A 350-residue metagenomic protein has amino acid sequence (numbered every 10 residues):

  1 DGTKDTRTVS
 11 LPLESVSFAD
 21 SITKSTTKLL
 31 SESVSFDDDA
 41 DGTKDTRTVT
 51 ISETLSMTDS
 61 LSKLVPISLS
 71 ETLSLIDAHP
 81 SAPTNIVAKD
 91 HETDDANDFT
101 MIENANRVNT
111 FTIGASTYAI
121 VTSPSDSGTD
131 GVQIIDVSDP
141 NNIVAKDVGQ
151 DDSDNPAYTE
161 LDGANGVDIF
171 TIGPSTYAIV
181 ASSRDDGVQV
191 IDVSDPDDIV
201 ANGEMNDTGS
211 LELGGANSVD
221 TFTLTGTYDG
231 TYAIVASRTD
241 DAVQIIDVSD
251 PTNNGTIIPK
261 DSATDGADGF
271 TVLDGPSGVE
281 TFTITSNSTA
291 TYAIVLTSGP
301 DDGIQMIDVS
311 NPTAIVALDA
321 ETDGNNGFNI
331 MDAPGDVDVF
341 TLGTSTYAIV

Functional and structural regions predicted by a protein language model:
D1-A82: Intrinsically disordered, compositionally biased repeat/linker segments
A82-V350: Feature marking well-ordered beta-strand scaffolds used for ligand recognition
